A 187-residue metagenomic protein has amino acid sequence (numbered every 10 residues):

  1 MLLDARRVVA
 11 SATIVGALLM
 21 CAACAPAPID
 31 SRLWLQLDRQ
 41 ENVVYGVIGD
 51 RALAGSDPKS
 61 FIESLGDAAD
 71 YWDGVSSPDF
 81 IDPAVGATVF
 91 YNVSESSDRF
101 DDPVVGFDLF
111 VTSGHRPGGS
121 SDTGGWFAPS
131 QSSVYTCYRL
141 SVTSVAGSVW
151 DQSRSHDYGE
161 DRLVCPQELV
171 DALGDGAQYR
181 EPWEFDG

Functional and structural regions predicted by a protein language model:
M1-A12: Bacterial N-terminal signal peptides that target proteins for export
M20-A23: C-terminal motif of bacterial Sec signal peptides marking the signal peptidase cleavage site
A25-P28: Bacterial signal peptide processing site
L37-A69: N-terminal alpha-helical signal peptides/signal-anchor transmembrane segments
P58-E95: Short amphipathic secondary-structure patches
E95-G187: Extracytosolic low-complexity repeat regions of secreted or lipid-anchored proteins
